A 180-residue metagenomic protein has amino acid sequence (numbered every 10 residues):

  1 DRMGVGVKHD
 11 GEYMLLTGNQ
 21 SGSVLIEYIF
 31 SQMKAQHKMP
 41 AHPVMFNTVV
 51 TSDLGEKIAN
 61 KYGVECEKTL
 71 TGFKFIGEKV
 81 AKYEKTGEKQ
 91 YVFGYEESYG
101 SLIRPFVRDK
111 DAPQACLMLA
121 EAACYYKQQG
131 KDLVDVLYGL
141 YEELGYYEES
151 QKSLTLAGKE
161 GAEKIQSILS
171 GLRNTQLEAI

Functional and structural regions predicted by a protein language model:
V5-M14, Q32, Q36-I180: Phosphate-binding and adjacent anionic-ligand microenvironments
G18-Y28: Catalytic or ion-translocation cores adjacent to nucleophile or general acid/base/metal-coordination motifs in diverse
